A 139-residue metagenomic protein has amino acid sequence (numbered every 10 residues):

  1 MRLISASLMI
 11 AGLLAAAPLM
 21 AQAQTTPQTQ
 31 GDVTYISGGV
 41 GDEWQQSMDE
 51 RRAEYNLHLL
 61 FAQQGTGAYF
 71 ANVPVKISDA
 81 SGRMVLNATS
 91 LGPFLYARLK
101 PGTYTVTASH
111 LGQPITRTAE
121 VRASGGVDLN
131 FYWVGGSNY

Functional and structural regions predicted by a protein language model:
M1-I4: Positively charged n-region of N-terminal signal peptides that target proteins for export
S7-A16: Bacterial N-terminal signal peptides
Q22-V73, H110-Y139: Primarily secretory-pathway and cell-envelope proteins
P74-V85: Short amphipathic beta-strand segments in non-cytosolic proteins
V85-S90, V121: Short beta-strand segments within Ig-like beta-sandwich modules, predominantly Fibronectin type-III
G92-R98: Short, surface-exposed beta-strand/beta-hairpin micro-motifs centered on an aromatic residue
K100-P101, A123: Surface-exposed loops/turns
G102-A108: A short tyrosine-centered beta-strand micro-motif
